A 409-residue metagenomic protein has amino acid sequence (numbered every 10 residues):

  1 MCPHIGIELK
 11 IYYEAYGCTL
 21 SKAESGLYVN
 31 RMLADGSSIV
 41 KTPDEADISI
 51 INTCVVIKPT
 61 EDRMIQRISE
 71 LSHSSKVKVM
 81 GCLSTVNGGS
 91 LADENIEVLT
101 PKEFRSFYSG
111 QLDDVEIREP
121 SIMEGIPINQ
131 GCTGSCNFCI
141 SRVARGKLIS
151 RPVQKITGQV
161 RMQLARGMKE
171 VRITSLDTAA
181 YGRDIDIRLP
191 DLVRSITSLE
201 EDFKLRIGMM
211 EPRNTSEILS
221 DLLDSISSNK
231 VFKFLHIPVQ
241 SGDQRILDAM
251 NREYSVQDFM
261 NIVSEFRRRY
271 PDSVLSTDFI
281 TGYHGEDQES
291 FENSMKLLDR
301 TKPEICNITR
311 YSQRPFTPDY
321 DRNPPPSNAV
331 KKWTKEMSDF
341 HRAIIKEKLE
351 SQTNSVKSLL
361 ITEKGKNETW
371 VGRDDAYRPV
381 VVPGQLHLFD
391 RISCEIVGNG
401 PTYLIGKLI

Functional and structural regions predicted by a protein language model:
C2, V98-I126: N-terminal [4Fe-4S]-dependent radical SAM core
C2-S106: Cofactor-cradling patches in redox/metallo enzymes
I68, S72, V160, P190-R194 (+4 more regions): Generic structural signal for well-ordered alpha-helices, preferentially at hydrophobic/aromatic core positions
K78-G81, V86, A165-D287: Conserved SAM/AdoMet-binding glycine-rich loop
S121-Q154: Canonical Radical SAM [4Fe-4S] cluster-binding loop centered on the CxxxCxxC motif and its immediate flanking residues
I156, I173, I207, I237 (+6 more regions): Conserved, mostly hydrophobic/aromatic
K233, R245-I361: A structural motif corresponding to the C-terminal lobe/cap of the Radical SAM core domain
D321-I409: Terminal RNA-binding accessory module
